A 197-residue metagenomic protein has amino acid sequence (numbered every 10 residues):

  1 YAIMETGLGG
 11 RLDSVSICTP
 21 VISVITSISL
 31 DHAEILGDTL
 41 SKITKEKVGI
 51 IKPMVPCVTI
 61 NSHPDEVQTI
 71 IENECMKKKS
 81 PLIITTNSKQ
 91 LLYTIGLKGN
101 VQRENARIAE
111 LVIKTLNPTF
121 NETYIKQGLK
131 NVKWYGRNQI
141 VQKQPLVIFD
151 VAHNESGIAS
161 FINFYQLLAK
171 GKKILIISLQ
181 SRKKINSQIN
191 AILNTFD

Functional and structural regions predicted by a protein language model:
Y1-T6, L12-V24, I28-S29, K42 (+1 more regions): Nucleotide phosphate-binding/pyrophosphate-handling subdomain across enzymes that bind or process nucleotide phosphates
L8-R11, C18-K79, I185-I189: Conserved catalytic-core segment of NTP-binding enzymes
N87: A conserved short coil-to-beta-strand element within the FAD-binding core of flavoproteins
